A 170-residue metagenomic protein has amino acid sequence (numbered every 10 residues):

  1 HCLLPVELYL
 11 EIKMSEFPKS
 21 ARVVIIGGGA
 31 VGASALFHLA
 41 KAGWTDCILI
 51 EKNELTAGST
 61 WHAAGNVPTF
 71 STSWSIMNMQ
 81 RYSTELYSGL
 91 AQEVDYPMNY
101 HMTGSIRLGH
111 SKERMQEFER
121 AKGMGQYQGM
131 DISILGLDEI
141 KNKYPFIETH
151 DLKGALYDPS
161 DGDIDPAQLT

Functional and structural regions predicted by a protein language model:
V6-E7, E11: Acidic, Ala/Val/Gly-enriched low-complexity intrinsically disordered segments
S15-P18, K41, Y100: Short, flexible hinge/linker loops that cap or flank conserved catalytic cores
F17-V31, I48: Beta1/beta-strand and adjacent pyrophosphate-binding region of the FAD-binding site in flavoprotein oxidoreductases
S34: Short alpha-helical segment within the catalytic ATP-binding CA
A40-T60: Glycine-rich FAD pyrophosphate-binding loop
G65-F146: Dinucleotide-binding Rossmann-like beta1-alpha1 core, especially the glycine-rich loop that anchors the ADP
S160-T170: Helical element adjacent to the flavin cofactor pocket in flavoenzyme catalytic cores
